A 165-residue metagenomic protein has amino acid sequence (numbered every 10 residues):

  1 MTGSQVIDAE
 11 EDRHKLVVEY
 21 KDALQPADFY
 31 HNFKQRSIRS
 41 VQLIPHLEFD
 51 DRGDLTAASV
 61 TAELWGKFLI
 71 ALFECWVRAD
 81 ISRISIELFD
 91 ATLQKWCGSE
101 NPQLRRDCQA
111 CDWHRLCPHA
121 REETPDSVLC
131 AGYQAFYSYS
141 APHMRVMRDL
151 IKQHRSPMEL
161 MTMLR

Functional and structural regions predicted by a protein language model:
M1-S99: Radical SAM enzyme [4Fe-4S]-AdoMet core and its adjacent flexible, acidic and glycine-rich loops/tails across
E100-R165: Flexible mid-to-C-terminal extensions adjoining Fe-S/redox cofactors in radical SAM and related proteins
